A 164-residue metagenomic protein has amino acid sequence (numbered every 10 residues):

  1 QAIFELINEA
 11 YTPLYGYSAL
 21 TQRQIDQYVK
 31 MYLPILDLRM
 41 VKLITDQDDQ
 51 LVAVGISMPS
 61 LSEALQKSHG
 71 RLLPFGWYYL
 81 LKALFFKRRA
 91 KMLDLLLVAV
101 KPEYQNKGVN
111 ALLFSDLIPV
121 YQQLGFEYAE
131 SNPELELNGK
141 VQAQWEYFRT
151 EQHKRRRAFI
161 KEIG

Functional and structural regions predicted by a protein language model:
A2-V100, S115: A conserved beta-strand-loop-helix scaffold within acyl/acetyltransferase catalytic domains
S60-S62, E103, E136, G164: Short coil/turn motifs at secondary-structure junctions
Q66-S68, Q105-G108, Q142: Short conserved micro-motifs at the rims of enzyme active sites and ligand-binding pockets
M92-L93, Y121-L135, W145: Conserved GNAT acetyl-CoA-binding A-motif
V100-Q105, S131-V141: Conserved beta-strand-loop-alpha-helix junction that forms the acyl-donor binding cleft
Y104-D116: Conserved acetyl-CoA pyrophosphate-binding loop and the N-cap/start of the following alpha-helix in GNAT-like
E130-N132, E146-I163: Conserved catalytic-core motifs of GNAT/GCN5-like acyltransferases
